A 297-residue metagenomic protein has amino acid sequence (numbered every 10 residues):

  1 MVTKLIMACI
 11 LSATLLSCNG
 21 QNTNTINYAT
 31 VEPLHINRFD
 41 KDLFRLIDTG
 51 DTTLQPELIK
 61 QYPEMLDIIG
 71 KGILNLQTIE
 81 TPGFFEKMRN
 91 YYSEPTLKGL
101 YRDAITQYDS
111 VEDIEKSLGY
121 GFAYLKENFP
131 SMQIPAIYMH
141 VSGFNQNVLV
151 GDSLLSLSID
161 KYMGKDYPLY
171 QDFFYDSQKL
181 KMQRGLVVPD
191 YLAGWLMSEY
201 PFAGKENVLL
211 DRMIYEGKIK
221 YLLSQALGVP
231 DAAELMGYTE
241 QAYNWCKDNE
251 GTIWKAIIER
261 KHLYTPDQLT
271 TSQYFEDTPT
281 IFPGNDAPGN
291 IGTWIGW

Functional and structural regions predicted by a protein language model:
M1-I6: Bacterial N-terminal signal peptides that target proteins for export
T14-S17: C-terminal motif of bacterial Sec signal peptides marking the signal peptidase cleavage site
N19-N90: N-terminal mature-domain "stem" immediately C-terminal to a signal peptide or N-terminal signal-anchor/transmembrane
F44, P63, L74, K126-P130 (+2 more regions): Sec-exported extracytoplasmic/periplasmic mature domains
L58-L66, N128, Q241-E250, R260 (+1 more regions): Residue-level recognition of alpha-helix termini/interfacial anchor residues
K87-Y243: Acidic/His-rich structured neighborhood in mature extracellular/periplasmic domains
K247-T271: Short acidic/His-enriched helical or mixed secondary-structure segments at domain edges of catalytic enzymes and some
Y264-W297: C-terminal soluble interaction/assembly domains
